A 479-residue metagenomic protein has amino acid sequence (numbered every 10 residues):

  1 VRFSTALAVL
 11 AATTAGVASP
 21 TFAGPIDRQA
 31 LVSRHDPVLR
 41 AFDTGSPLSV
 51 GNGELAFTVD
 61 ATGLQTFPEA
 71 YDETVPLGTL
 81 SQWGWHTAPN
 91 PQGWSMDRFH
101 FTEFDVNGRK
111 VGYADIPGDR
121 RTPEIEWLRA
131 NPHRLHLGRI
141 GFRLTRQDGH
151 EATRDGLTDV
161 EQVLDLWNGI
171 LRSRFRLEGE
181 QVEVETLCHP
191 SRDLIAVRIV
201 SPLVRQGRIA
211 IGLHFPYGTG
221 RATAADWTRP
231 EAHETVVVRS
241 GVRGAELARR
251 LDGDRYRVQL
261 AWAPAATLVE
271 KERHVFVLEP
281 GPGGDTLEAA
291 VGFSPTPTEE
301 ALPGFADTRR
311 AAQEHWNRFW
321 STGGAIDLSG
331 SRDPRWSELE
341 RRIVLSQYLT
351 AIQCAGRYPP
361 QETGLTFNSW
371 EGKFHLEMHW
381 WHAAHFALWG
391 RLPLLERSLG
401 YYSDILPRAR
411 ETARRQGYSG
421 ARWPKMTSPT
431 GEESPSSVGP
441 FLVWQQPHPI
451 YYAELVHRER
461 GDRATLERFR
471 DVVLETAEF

Functional and structural regions predicted by a protein language model:
V1-T5: Positively charged n-region of N-terminal signal peptides that target proteins for export
A6-V17: Bacterial N-terminal signal peptides
A15, A23, R273, V473-F479: Short, intrinsically disordered, charge-balanced linker/junction segments flanking boundaries in proteins
P20-K373, L392, Y402-R410: Acidic/polar, glycine-enriched structural segments that form the non-catalytic walls/loops of the carbohydrate-binding
T87, R98, T102-D105, K110 (+7 more regions): Helix-terminus loop motifs that line ligand-binding clefts
